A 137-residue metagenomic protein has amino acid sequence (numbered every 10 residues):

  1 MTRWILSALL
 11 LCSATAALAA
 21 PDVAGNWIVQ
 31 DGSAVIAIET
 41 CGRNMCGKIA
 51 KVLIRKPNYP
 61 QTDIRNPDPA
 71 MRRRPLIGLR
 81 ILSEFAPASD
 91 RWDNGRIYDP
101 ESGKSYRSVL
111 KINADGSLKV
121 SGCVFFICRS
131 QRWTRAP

Functional and structural regions predicted by a protein language model:
M1-A8: Bacterial N-terminal signal peptides that target proteins for export
A14-T15: N-terminal signal peptide c-region/cleavage motif recognized by signal peptidases
V23-A24, Q30-E101, S105-Y106: Central antiparallel beta-sheet cores of small beta-barrel/beta-sandwich binding domains
P100-S102, R107-L110, S117-S130: Short, exposed beta-strand-loop hairpins at the edges of beta-sheets in extracellular/periplasmic proteins
A136-P137: Short, solvent-exposed mixed-charge patches
